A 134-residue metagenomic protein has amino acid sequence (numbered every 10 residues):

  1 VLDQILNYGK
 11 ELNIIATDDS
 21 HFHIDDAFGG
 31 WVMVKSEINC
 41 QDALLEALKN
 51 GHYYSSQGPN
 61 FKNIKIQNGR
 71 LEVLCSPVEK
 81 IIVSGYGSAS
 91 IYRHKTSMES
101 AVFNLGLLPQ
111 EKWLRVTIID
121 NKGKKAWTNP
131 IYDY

Functional and structural regions predicted by a protein language model:
V1-Y134: Charged catalytic cores and adjacent phosphate/nucleic-acid-binding surfaces used for phosphate/nucleic-acid chemistry
